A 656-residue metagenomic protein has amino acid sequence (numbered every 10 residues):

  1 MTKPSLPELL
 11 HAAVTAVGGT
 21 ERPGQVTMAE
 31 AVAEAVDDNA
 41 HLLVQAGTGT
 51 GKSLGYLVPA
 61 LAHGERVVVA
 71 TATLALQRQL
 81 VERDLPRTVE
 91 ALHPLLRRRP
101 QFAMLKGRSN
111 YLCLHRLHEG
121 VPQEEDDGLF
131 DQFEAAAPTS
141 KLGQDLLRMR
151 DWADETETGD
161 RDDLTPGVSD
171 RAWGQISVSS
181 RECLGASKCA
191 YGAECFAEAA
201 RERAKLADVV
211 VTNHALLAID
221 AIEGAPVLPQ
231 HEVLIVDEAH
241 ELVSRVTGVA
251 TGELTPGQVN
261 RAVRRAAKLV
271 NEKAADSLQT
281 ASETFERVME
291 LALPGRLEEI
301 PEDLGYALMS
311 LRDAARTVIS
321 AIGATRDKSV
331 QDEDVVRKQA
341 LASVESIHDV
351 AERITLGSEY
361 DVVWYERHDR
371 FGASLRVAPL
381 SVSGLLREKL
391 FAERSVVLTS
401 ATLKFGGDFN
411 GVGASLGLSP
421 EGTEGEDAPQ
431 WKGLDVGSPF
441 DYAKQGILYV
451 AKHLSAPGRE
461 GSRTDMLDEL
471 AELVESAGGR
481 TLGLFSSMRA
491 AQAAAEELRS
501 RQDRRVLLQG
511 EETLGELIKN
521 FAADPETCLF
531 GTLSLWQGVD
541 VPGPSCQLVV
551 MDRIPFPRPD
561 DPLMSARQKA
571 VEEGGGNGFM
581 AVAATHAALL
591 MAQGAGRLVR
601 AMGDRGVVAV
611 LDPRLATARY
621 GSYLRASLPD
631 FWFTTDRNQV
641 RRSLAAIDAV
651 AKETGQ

Functional and structural regions predicted by a protein language model:
T2-H11, T48, E65-D208, S320-D327 (+1 more regions): A substrate-engagement module of RecA-like helicase motors
T2-V44: Conserved pre-motif I regulatory segment
A33-E34, S53-R66, R83-R87: Walker A/P-loop NTP-binding motif
A62, A75-R78, E82-P86, S180-V209 (+3 more regions): Signature of the SF2 helicase/ATPase Hel1-core->accessory helical subdomain module
V67-L76, V397-A401, G479-S486, V610-L611: Conserved RecA-like ASCE P-loop NTPase motor core of nucleic-acid helicases/translocases
R171-D208, E223-A225, A321-K452, G461-D468 (+3 more regions): A contiguous, basic/glycine-rich beta-loop/short-helix subdomain that forms a polymer-engagement track
P439, A451-G461, E511-A616: Conserved RecA-like P-loop NTPase helicase motor core
S486-G510: Conserved helicase motor "Helicase C" RecA-like lobe of SF1/SF2 P-loop NTPases
